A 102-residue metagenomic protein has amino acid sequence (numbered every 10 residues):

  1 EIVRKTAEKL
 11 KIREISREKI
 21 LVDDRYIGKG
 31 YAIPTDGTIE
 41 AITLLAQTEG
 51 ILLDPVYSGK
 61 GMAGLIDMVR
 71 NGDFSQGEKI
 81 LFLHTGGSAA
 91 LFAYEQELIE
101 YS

Functional and structural regions predicted by a protein language model:
E1-I20, L83-S102: Glycine-rich phosphate/pyrophosphate-binding loop at beta-loop-alpha junctions
R17-Q76: Active-site-adjacent helical/loop segments in soluble small-molecule enzymes
K79-L81: Conserved beta-strand elements of the Class I
